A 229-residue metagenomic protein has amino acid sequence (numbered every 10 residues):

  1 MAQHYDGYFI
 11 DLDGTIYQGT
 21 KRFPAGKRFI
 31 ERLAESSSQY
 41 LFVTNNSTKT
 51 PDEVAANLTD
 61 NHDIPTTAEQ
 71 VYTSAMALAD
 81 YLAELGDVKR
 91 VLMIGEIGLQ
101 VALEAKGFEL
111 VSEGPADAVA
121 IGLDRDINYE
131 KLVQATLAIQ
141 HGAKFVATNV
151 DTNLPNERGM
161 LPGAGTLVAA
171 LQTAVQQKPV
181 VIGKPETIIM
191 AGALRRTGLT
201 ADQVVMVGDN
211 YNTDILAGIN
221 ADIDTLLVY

Functional and structural regions predicted by a protein language model:
M1, G107-D117: Short acidic low-complexity segments
A2-F23, Y40-V43, G218-I219: Asp-based phosphoryl-transfer active-site loop
Y8-I10, I30-L58, V71, R90-I94 (+1 more regions): Substrate-recognition element of Asp-dependent hydrolases with the DxDx(T/V) motif
Q18-L41, K49-E53, E69-A77, E84-G86 (+4 more regions): Short, acidic loop-to-helix structural element flanking the phosphoryl-transfer center in phosphate-processing enzymes
G114-E130: Short, well-ordered secondary-structure micro-motifs within conserved domains or adaptor modules
T148-P185: Glycine/Thr-rich beta-alpha phosphate-binding loop at enzyme active sites
V181-D214: Conserved Lys-Pro-Asp/Glu-containing loop-to-beta segment of HAD-superfamily phosphomonoesterases, centered on
V207-Y229: Acidic, Mg2+-coordinating phosphoryl-transfer loop and its flanking beta/alpha structural elements, shared across
